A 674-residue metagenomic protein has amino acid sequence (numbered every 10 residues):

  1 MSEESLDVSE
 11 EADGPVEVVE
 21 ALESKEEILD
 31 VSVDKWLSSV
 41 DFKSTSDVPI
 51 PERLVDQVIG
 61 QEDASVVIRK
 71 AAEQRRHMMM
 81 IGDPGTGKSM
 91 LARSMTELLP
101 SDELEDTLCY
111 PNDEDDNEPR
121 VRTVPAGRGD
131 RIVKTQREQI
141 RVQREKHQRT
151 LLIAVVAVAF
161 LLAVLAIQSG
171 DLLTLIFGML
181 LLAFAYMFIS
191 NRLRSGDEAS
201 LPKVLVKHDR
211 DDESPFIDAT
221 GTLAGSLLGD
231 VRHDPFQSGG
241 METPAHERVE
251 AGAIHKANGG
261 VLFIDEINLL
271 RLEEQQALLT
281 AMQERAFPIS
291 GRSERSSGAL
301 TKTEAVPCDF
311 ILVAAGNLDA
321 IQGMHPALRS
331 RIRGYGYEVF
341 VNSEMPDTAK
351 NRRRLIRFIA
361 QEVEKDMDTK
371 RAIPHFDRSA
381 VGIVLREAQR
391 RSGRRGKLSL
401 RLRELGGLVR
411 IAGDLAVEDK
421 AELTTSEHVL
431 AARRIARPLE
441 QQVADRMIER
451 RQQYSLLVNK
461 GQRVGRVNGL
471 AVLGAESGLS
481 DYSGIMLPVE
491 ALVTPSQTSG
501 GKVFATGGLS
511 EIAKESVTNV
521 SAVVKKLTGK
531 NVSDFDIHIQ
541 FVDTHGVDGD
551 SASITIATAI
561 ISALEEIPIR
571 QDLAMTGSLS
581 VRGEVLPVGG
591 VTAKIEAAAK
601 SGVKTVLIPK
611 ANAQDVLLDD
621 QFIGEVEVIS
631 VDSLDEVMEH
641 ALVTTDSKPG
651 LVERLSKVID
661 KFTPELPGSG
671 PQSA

Functional and structural regions predicted by a protein language model:
E3, V8, A12, K35-I50 (+2 more regions): Peripheral, non-AAA+ core regions of ATP-driven protein-machinery
E10-R352, A360-G413, E422-L423, E440-V443 (+4 more regions): Conserved ASCE/P-loop NTPase catalytic core
G85, A388-R391, R434-I435, V542-V547 (+1 more regions): Short, internal active-site loops enriched in acidic
R93, Q276, R353, R357 (+5 more regions): Short, well-ordered alpha-helical segments
L328-R331, L479-Y482, T528-V532: Short glycine/proline-enriched loop/turn "hinge" motifs that connect secondary-structure elements and lie
G407, L423-V493: Extended amphipathic alpha-helical scaffolds
I411-V417, I435: Extended, charged alpha-helical coiled-coil/arm scaffolds that mediate oligomerization and mechanical coupling in large
